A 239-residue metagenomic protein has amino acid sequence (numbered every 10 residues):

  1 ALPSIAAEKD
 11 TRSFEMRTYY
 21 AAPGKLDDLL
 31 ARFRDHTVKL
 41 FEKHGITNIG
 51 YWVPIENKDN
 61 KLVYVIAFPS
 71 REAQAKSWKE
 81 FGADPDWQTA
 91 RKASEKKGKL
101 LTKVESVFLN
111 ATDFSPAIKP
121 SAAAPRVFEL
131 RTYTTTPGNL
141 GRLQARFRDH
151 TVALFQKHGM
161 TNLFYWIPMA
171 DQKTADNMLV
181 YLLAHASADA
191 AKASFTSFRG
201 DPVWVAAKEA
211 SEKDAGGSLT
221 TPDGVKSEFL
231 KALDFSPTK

Functional and structural regions predicted by a protein language model:
L2-T89, A93-A206, A210-K239: Short S/T/G/P-rich N-terminal loop/turn motif that feeds into the first structured element of a domain
